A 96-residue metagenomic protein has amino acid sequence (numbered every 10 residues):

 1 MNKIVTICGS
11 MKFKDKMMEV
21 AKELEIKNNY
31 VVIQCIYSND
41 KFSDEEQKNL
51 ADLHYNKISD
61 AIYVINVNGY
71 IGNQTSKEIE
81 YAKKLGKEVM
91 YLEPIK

Functional and structural regions predicted by a protein language model:
M1-K96: Conserved catalytic or regulatory cores that recognize and/or transform ribose-phosphate-containing ligands
